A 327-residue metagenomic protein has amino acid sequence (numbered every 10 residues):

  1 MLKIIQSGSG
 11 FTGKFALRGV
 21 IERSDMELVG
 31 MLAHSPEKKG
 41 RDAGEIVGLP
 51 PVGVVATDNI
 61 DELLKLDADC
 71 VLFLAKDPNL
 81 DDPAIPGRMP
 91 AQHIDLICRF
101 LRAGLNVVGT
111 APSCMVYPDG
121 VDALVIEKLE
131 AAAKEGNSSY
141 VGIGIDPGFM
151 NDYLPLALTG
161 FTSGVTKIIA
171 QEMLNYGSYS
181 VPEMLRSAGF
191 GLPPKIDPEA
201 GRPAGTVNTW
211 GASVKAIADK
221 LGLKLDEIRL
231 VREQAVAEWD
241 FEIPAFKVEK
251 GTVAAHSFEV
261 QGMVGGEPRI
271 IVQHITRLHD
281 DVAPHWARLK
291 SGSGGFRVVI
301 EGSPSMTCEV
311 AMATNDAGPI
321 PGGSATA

Functional and structural regions predicted by a protein language model:
M1-R102, G222: N-terminal glycine-/serine-/threonine-rich beta1-alpha1-beta2 phosphate-ribose binding loop of Rossmann-like
S7, F11, F15, D58 (+6 more regions): Conserved active-site and cofactor/substrate-binding residues in soluble primary-metabolism enzymes
S7, T159-R288, F296-V298, M312: Active-site-lining helix/loop region of Rossmann-like oxidoreductase modules
L28, V107, S139-Y140: Hydrophobic beta-strand scaffold residues
H34-P36, K76-D77, L105, A111-M115 (+2 more regions): Short, ordered loop/turn segments at secondary-structure junctions
P86-C98, A103, T110-N137: Rossmann-fold NAD(P)-binding glycine/threonine-rich loop
V116-Y179: A contiguous active-site-proximal alpha/beta segment in oxidoreductase catalytic domains
D281, H285-A327: C-terminal helical cap and adjacent loop that interface with cofactors, partners, or active-site loops
